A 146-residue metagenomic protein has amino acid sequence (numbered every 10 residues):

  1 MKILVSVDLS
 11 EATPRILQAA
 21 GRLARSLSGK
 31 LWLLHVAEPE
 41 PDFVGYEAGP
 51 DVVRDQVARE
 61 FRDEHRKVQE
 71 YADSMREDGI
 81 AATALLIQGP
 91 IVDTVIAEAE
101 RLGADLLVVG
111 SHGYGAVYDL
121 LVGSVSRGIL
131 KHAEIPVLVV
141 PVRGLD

Functional and structural regions predicted by a protein language model:
M1-D51: Small/aliphatic-rich secondary-structure junction motif
S26, D73-L107, G144-D146: Structural beta-alpha unit
W32, T83, L138: Conserved beta-strand positions in the Rossmann-like core of class I SAM-dependent methyltransferases
A48-V52, R101-L102, V125-S126: Short, hinge-like loop/turn segments at secondary-structure boundaries
D51-R66: A short acidic, glycine-rich active-site loop that binds or catalyzes chemistry on phosphate/adenosine moieties
L106-K131, V142-D146: Glycine-rich, Arg-bearing micro-motifs that act as flexible, cationic patches
